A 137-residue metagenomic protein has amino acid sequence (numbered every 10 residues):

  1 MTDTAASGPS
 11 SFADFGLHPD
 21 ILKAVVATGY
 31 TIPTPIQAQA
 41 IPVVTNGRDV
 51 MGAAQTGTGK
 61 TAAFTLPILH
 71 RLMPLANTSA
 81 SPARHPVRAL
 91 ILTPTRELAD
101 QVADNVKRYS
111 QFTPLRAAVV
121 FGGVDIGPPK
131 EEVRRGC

Functional and structural regions predicted by a protein language model:
T2-C137: SF2 DExD/H RNA helicase N-terminal ATP-binding lobe
